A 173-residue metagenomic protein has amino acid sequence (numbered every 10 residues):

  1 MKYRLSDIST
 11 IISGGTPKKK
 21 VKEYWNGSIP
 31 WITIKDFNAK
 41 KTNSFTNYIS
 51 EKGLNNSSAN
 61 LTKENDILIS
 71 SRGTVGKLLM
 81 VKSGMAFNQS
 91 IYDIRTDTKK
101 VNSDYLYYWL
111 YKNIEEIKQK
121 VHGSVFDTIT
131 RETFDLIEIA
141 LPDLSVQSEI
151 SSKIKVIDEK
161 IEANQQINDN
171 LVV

Functional and structural regions predicted by a protein language model:
M1-G15, A39, L136-V173: Non-catalytic DNA-recognition/assembly elements of restriction-modification systems
K2-I139: DNA target-recognition domains and sequence-specific DNA-contacting regions of bacterial/archaeal
